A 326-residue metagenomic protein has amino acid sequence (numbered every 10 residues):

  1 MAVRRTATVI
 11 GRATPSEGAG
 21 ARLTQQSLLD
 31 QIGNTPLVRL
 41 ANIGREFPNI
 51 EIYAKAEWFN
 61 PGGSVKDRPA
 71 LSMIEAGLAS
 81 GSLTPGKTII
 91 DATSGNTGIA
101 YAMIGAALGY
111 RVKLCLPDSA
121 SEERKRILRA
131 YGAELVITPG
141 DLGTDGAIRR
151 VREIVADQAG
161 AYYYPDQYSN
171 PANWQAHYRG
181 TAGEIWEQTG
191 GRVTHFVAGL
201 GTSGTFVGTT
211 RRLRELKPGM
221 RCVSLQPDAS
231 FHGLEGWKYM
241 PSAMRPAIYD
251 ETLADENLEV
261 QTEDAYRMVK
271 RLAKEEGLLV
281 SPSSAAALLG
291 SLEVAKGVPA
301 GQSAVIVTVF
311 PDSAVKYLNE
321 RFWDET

Functional and structural regions predicted by a protein language model:
A2-T326: PLP-dependent amino-acid enzyme catalytic core
